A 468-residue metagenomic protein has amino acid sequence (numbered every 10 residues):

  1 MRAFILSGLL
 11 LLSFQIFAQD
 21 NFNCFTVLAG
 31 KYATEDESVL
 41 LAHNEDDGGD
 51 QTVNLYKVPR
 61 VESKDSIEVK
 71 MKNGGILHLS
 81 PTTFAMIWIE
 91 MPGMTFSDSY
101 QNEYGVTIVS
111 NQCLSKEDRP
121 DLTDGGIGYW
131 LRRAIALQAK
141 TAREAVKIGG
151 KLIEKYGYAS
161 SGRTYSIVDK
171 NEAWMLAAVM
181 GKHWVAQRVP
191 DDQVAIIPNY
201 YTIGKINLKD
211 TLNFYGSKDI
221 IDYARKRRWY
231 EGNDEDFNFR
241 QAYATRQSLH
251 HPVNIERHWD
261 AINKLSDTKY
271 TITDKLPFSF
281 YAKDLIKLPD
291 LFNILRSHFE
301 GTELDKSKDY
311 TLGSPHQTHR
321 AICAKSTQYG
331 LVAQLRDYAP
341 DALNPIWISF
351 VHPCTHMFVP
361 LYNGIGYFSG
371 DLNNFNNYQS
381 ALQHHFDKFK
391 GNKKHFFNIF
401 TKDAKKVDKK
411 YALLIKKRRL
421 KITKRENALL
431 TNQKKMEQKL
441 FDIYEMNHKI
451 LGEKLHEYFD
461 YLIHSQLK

Functional and structural regions predicted by a protein language model:
M1-I5: Positively charged n-region of N-terminal signal peptides that target proteins for export
S13-A18: N-terminal signal peptide c-region/cleavage motif recognized by signal peptidases
D20-G128, I148-K275, K283: A contiguous strand-loop segment
P120-L122, W130-A139: Second-shell loop/turn segments in exported
A145-E154, L291-H298: Short, well-structured alpha-helical segments that form the helix of a local strand-helix-strand
I255-H316, R320-K325: Accessory, solvent-exposed terminal regions and/or long lumenal/extracellular loops of proteins
L304-L430: Substrate-recognition/cap regions that form aromatic- and gly/pro-loop-enriched pockets for small-molecule ligands
K406-K468: Histidine-centered catalytic/metal-binding microenvironments
